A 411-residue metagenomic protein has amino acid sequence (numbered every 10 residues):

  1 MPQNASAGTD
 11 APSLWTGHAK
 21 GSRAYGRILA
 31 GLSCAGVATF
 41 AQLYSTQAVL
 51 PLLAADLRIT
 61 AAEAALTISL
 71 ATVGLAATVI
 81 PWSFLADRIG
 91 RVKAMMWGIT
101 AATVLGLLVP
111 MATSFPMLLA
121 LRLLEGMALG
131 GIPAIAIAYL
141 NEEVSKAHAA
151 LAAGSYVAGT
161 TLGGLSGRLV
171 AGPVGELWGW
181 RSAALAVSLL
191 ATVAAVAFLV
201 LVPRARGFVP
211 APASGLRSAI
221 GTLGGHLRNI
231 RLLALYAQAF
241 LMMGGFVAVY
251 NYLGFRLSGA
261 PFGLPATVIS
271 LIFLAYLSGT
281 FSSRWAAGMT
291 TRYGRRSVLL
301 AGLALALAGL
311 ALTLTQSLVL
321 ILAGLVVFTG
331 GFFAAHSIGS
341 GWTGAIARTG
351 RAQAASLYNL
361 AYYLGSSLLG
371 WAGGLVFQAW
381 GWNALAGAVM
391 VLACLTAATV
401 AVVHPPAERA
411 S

Functional and structural regions predicted by a protein language model:
S13-S22, P203-Y236: Juxtamembrane intracellular "pre-TM" segments in multi-pass secondary transporters
R58, G90, M111-M117, S145 (+1 more regions): Helix-breaking motifs and short loop linkers at transmembrane-helix boundaries and internal kinks in secondary membrane
A77-P116: Conserved MFS/SLC helix-loop-helix module at the cytosolic interface between two early adjacent transmembrane helices
T78-G90, F281-G294, F377: Helix-to-loop junctions at the C-terminal end of transmembrane segments in multipass secondary transporters
A101, L105, P116-E125, V319-V327: Paired small-residue
L121-T160: Cytoplasmic helix-loop-helix junction between adjacent transmembrane helices in 12-TM secondary transporters
K146-H148, S155-V202: Helix-loop-helix hairpin linking two adjacent transmembrane segments in secondary transporters
R296-G339: C-terminal transmembrane helical hairpin of 12-TM major facilitator-type secondary transporters
